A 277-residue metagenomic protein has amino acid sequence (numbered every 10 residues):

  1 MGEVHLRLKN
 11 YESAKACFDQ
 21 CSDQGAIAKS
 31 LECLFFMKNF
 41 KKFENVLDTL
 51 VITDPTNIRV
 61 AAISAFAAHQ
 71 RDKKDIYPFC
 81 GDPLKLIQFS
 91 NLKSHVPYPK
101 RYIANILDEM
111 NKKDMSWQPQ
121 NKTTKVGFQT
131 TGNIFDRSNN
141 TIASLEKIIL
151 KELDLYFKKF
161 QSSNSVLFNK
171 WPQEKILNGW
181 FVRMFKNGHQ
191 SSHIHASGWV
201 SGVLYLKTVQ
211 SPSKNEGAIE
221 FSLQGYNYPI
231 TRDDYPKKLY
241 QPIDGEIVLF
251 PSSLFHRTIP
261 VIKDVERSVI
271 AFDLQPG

Functional and structural regions predicted by a protein language model:
Y11, N39-F40: TPR-repeat structural position
Y77-F168, H189: Non-heme Fe(II)/2-oxoglutarate
N140-L150, D154-L249, R257-G277: Catalytic core of non-heme Fe(II) oxygenases with the double-stranded beta-helix
